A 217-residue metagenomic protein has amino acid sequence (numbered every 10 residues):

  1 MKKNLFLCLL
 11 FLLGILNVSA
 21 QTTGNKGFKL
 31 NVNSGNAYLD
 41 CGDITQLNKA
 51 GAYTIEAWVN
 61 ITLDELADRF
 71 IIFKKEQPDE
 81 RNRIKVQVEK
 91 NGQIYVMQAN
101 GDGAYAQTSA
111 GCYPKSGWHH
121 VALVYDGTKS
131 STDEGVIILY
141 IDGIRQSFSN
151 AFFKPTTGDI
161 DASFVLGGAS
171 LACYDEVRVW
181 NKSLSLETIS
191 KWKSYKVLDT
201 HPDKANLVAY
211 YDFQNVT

Functional and structural regions predicted by a protein language model:
M1-T23: Bacterial Sec-dependent N-terminal signal peptides
Q21-G35, I55-L66, P78-F153, V179: Extracellular glycan-interaction surfaces
Q21-K26, Y174-T217: Extended recognition patches within non-cytosolic domains
V32-Y53, Y105-Y113, S194-P202: Short surface loop/edge beta-strand patches of beta-sandwich-type extracellular domains that form ligand-contact sites
Y38, A50, L66-D68, E80 (+2 more regions): Repeated polar recognition positions within modular binding domains
G51, W118, K204-V208: Loop/turn elements at helix/coil->beta-strand transitions in domains of secreted/extracellular proteins
I71, Q93-V96, F164: Short Gly/Ser/Thr-biased coil->beta-strand turn/linker motifs that build repetitive extracellular beta-solenoid/fiber
R145-C173, P202-V208: Flexible glycan-contacting loops in extracellular carbohydrate-active proteins
